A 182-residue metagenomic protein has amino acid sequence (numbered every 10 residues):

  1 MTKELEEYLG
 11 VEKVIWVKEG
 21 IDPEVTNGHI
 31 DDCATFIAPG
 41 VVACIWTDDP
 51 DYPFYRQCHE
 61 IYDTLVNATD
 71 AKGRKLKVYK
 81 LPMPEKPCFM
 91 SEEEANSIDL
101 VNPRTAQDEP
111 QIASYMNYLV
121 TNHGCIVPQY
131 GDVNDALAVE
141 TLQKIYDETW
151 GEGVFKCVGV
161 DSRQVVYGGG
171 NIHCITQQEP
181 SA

Functional and structural regions predicted by a protein language model:
M1-A182: Histidine/cysteine-enriched polar flanking segments
